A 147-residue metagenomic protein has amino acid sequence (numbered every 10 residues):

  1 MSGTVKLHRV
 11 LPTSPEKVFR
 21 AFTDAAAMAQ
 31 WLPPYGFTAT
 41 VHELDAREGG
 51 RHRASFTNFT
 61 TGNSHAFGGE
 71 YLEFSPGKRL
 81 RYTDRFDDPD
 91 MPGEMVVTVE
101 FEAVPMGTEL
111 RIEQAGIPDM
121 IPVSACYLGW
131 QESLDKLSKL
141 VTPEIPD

Functional and structural regions predicted by a protein language model:
M1-T38: Hydrophobic ligand-binding cavity/cleft-lining segments
S2-H8, P15, A39, R51 (+4 more regions): Intrinsic-disorder/low-complexity, polar/charged segments enriched in Ser/Thr/Lys/Arg/Asp/Glu/Gln
H8, E43, E70, T98-E100: Short, surface-exposed charged micro-motifs
V18, M28, H52, Y71 (+4 more regions): Hydrophobic pocket/interface hotspot
T23, L134-T142: Short amphipathic alpha-helical signal-transduction/dimerization elements
T40-T83: Glycine-rich portal/gate segments that line the openings of hydrophobic small-molecule binding cavities
V41, L140-D147: Short, highly charged C-terminal tails/helix-capping segments
R81-Q131: Beta-strand/loop substructures that line and gate deep hydrophobic ligand-binding cavities in soluble
